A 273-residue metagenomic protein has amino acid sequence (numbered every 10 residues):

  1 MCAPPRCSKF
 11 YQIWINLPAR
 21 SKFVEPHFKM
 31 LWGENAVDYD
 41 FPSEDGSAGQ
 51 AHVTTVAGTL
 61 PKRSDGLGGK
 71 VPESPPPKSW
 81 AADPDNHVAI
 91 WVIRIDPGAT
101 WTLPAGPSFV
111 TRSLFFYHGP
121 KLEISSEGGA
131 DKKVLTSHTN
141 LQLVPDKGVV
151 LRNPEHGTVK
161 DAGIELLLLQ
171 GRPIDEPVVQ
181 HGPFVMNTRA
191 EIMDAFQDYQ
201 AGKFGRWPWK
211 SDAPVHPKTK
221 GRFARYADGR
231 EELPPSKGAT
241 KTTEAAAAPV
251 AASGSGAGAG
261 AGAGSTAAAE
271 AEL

Functional and structural regions predicted by a protein language model:
M1-L273: Jelly-roll (double-stranded beta-helix
